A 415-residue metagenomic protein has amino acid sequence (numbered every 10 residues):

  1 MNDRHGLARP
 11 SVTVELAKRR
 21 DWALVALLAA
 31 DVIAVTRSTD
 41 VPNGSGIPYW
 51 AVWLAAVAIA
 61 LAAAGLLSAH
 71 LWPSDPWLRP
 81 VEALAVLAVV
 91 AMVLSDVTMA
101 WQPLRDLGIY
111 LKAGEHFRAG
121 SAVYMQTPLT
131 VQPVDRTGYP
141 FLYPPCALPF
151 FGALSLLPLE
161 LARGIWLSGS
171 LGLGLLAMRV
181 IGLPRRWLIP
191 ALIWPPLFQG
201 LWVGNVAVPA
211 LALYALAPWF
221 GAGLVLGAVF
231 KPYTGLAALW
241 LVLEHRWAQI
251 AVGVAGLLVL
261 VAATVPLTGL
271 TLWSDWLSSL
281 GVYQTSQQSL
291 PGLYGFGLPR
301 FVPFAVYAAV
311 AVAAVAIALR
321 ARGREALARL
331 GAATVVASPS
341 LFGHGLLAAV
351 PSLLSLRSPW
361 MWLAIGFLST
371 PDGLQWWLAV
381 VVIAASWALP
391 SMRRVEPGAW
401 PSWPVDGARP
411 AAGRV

Functional and structural regions predicted by a protein language model:
N2-L7, S11-G221, L243-L378, S391-V415: Primarily membrane-embedded glycan-assembly and transfer machineries that use lipid-linked glycans
L224-G227, Y233-E244, V254: Transmembrane-embedded, aromatic-rich helix segments that form part of the hydrophobic channel/pocket engaging
G227-A228, A337: Glycine- and other small-residue-rich loops at beta-strand/loop junctions that grip anionic moieties
L378-A384: Surface-exposed flexible segments
